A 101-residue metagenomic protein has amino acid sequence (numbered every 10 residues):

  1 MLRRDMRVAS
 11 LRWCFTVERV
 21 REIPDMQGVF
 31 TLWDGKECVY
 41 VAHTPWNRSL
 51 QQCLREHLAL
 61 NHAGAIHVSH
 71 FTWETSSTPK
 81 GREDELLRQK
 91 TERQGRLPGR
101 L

Functional and structural regions predicted by a protein language model:
M1-S49, E74-L87: GIY-YIG nuclease catalytic motif and its immediate N-terminal context
L50-H67: A broadly used, surface-exposed interaction patch
C53-R55, R82, K90: Basic side chains
L60, T72, R100-L101: Residue-level signal for alpha-helical context at structural boundaries
A65-S76: Catalytic cores of nucleic-acid endonucleases
K90-L101: Intrinsically disordered, low-complexity regulatory tails
